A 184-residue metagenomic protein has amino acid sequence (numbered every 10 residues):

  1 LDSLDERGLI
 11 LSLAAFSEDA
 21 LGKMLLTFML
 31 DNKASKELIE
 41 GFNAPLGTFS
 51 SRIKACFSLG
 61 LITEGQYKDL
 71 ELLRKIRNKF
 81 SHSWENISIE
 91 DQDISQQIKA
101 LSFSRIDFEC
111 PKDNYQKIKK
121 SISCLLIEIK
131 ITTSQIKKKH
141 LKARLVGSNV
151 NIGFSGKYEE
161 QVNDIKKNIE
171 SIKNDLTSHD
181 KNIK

Functional and structural regions predicted by a protein language model:
L1-N182: Amphipathic alpha-helical interface elements
